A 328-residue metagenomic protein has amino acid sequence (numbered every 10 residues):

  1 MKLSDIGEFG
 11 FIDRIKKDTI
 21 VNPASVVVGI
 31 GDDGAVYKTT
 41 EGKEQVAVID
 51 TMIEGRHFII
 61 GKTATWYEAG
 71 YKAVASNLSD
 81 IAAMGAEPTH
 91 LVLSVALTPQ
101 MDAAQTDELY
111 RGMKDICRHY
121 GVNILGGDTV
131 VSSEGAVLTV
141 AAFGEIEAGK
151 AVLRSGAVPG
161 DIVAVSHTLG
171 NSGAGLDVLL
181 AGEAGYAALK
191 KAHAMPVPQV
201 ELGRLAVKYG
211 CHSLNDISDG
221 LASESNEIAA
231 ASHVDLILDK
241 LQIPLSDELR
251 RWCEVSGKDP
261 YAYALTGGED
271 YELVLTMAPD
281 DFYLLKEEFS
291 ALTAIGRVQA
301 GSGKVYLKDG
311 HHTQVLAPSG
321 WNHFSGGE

Functional and structural regions predicted by a protein language model:
M1-G10, R14-I20, K43, A64 (+5 more regions): Glycine-/charge-enriched secondary-structure boundary and capping motifs
G10, K17, V21-V165: Glycine-rich phosphate/pyrophosphate-binding loop regions near the starts of catalytic domains
P23-S25, G31-D32, A47-V48, I53-G55 (+15 more regions): Residue-level signal for pocket-adjacent positions within structured domains
G31-D33, E87, D128-T129, I146 (+5 more regions): Gly/Ser/Thr-rich beta-alpha loop segments that engage phosphate groups in nucleotides
I49-T51, R56, G135-V137, A151-R204: Short, acidic (Asp/Glu-rich) active-site segment that either coordinates a divalent metal cofactor
R56-I60, G175-D177, L316-S319, G327: A short, polar/proline- and glycine-enriched secondary-structure boundary/capping micro-motif
A69-A73, L202, L221: Catalytic-loop motifs flanking and including active-site residues across diverse enzymes
C117, G144-E147, H167-G173, L180-E183 (+4 more regions): Short, well-ordered alpha-helical segments in soluble proteins
